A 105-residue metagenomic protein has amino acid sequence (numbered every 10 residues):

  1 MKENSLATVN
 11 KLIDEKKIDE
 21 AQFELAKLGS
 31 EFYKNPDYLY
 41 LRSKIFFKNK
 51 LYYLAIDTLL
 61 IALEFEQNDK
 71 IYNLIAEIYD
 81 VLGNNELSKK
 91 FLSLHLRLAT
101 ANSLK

Functional and structural regions predicted by a protein language model:
E3, D37, K70-I71, L104: Start-of-helix register in tetratricopeptide repeats
K27-K48: Short, charge-rich amphipathic alpha-helical segments embedded in non-transmembrane helical bundles/solenoids
Y33, E66-Q67, T100: Short coil turns that delineate tetratricopeptide repeat
